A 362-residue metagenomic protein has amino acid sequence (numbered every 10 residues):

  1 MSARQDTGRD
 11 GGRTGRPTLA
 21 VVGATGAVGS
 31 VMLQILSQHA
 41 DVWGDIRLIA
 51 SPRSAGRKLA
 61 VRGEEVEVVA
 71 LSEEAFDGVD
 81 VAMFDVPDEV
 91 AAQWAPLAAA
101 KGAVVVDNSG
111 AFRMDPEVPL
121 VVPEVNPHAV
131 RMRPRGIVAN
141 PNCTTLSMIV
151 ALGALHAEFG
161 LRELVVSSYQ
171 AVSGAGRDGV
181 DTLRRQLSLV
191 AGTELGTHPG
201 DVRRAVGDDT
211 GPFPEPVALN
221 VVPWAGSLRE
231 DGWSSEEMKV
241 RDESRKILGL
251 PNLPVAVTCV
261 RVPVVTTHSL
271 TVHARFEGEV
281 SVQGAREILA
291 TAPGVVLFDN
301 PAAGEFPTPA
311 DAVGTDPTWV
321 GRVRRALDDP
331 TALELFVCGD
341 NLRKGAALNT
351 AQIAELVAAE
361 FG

Functional and structural regions predicted by a protein language model:
M1-E215, L253-P254, G278, V282 (+5 more regions): N-terminal Rossmann-like NAD(P) cofactor-binding subdomain of oxidoreductases, focused on the glycine-rich
L33, R241-R245, R286, A290: Generic solvent-exposed, charged/amphipathic alpha-helical segments that serve as macromolecular interface scaffolds
M132-A139, N220-D231, L335-V337: Helix-loop-beta segment of a Rossmann-like dinucleotide-binding subdomain
A175-G176, E230, G345-A346: Short helix/loop capping segments that flank catalytic or ligand/cofactor-binding pockets
D209-V264: Oxyanion-binding "anion nests"
N252-G362: C-terminal active-site/capping subdomain that shapes the small-molecule cofactor and substrate pocket of enzyme
